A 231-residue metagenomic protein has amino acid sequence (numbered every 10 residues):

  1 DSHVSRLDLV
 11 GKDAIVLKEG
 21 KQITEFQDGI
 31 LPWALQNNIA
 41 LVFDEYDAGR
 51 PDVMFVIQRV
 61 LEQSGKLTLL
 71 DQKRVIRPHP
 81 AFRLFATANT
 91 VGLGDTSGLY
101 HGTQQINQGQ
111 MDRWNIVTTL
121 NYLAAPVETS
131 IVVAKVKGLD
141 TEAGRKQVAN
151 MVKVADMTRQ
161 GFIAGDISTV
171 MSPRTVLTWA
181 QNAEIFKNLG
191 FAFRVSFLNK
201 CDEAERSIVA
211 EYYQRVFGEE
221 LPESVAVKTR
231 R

Functional and structural regions predicted by a protein language model:
D1-A149, K153: AAA+ P-loop NTPase catalytic core and its hallmark functional loops
A124-R231: Alpha-helical lid/collar subdomain of P-loop NTPases
